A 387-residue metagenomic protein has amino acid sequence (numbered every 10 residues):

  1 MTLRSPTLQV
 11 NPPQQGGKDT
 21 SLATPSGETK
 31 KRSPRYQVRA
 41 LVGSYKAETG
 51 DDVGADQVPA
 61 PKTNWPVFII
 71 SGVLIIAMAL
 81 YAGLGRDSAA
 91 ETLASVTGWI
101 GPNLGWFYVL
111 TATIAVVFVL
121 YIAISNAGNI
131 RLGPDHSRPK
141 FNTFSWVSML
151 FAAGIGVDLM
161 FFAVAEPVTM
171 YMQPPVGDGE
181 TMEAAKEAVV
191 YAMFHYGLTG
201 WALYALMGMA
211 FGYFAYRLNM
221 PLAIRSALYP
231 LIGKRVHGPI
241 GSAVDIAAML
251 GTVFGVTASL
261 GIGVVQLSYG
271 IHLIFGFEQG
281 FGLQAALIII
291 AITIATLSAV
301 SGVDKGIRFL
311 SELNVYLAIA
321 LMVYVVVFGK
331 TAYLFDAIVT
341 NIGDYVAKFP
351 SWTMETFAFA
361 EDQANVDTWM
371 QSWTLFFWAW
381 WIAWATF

Functional and structural regions predicted by a protein language model:
T2-A184: N-terminal alpha-helical transmembrane segments of multi-pass membrane transport and channel/translocase proteins
A47-T63, D87-G101, S145-F151, M193-W201 (+3 more regions): Hydrophobic alpha-helical transmembrane segments
A55-A60, G85-I100, V119-K140, V190-H195 (+5 more regions): Membrane-water interface regions at transmembrane-helix termini and the short interhelical loops of multi-pass membrane
P59-K62, P66-I69, V73-G83, V116-V119 (+5 more regions): Helix-loop-helix module between adjacent transmembrane segments
W99-F107, K186-T199, E278, Q363-Q371: Short aromatic-rich membrane-water interface segments that cap or initiate transmembrane helices in multi-pass membrane
M170-A188, S268-Q284: Hydrophobic alpha-helical transmembrane segments and immediately flanking/interface helices in integral membrane
P175-A184, I224-S242, V323, V339-A360: Juxtamembrane inter-helical linkers in multi-pass membrane proteins
A248-F387: Membrane-embedded translocation segments of transport machinery
